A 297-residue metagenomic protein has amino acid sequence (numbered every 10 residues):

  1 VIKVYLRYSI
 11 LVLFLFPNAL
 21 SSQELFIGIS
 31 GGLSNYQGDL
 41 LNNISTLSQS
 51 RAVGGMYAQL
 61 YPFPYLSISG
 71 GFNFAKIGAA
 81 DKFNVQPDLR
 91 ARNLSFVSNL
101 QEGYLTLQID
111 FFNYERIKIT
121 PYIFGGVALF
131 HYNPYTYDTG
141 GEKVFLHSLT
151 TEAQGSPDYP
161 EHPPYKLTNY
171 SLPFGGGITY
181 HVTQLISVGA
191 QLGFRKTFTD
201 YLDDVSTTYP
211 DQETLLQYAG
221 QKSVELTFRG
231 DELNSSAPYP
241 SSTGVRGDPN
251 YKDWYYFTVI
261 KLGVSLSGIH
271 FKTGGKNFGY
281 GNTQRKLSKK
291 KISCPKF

Functional and structural regions predicted by a protein language model:
S21-E24, Y65, N113-T120, T183-L185 (+1 more regions): Short loop/turn motifs that connect adjacent beta-strands in outer-membrane beta-barrel proteins
S22-Y61, W254-H270, F297: Short glycine/proline- and aromatic-enriched beta-strand/turn motifs that initiate or cap beta-hairpins
I29-G31, M56-L60, L105-I109, G125-V127 (+3 more regions): Residues on the lipid-exposed face of transmembrane beta-strands in outer-membrane beta-barrel proteins
Y36-N42, G78-F83, H131-Y137, S187 (+2 more regions): Outer-membrane beta-barrel proteins
D39-S45, D88-F96, D158-P164, V245-D248: Extracellular loop and loop/strand-boundary signature of outer-membrane beta-barrel proteins
S48-A52, N99-G103, I119, T168-L172 (+1 more regions): Residues that define the transmembrane beta-barrel architecture of outer-membrane proteins
Y65-S148: Gram-negative (and chloroplast) outer-membrane scaffold detector with strong preference for beta-barrel transmembrane
A128-D253: Outer-membrane beta-barrel transmembrane domain signature
